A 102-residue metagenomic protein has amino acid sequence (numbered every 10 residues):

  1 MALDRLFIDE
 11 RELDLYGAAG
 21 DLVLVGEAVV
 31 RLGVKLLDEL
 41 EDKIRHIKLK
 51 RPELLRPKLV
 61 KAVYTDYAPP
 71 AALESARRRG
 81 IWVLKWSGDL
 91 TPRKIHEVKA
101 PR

Functional and structural regions predicted by a protein language model:
M1-I8: A short acidic/basic microdomain associated with nuclease active sites
I8, G17-A18, L54: Conserved catalytic network of the ASCE P-loop NTPase/AAA+ motor domain
E10, K35, A71: Charged, alpha-helix-enriched surfaces in structured cytosolic catalytic cores of large nucleotide-utilizing machines
E10, P57-K58: Glycine/charge-rich, flexible interdomain linkers and switch-proximal surface loops that mediate coupling
L13-R45: Conserved catalytic cores of phosphodiester-cleaving nucleases, focusing on short active-site segments
V34-L36, I44-I47, G80-L84, R102: Short, low-complexity, polar/charged sequence segments that are solvent-exposed and flexible
H46-R56: Arginine/glycine-rich "motif VI" loop of SF2 helicases in the C-terminal RecA-like domain
L59-R102: Domain-level recognition of nuclease-like catalytic cores that cleave nucleotide substrates
